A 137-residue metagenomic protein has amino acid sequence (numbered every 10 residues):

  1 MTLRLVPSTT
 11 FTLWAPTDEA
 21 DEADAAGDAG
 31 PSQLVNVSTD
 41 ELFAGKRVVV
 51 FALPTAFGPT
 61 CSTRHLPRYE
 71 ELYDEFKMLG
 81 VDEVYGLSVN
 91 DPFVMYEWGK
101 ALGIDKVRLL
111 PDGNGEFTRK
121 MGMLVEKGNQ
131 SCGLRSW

Functional and structural regions predicted by a protein language model:
M1-W137: Chalcogenol-based redox active-site neighborhoods
